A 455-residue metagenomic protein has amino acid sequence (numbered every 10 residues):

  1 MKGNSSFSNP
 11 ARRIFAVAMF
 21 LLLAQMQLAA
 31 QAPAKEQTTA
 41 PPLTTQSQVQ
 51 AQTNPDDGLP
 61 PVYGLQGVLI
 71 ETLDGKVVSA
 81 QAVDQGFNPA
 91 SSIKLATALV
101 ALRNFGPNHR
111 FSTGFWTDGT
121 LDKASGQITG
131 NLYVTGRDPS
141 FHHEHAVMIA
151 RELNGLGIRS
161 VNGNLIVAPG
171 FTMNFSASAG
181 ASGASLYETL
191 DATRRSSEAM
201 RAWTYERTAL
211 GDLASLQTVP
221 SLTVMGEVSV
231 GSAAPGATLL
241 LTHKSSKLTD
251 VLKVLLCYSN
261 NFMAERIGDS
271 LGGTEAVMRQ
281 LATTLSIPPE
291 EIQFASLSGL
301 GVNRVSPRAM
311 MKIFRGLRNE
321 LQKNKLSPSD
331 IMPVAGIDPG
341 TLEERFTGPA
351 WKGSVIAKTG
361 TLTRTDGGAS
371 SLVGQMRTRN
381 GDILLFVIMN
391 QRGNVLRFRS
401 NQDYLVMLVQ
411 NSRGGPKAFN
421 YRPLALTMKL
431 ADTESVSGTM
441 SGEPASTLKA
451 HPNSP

Functional and structural regions predicted by a protein language model:
G3-F15: Bacterial N-terminal signal peptides that target proteins for export
A16-Q25: Bacterial N-terminal signal peptides
Q31-G86, I149-G155: Beta-lactamase-like hydrolase cores
V78-A80, L271-P455: Small-residue-rich helix-loop
P89-P107, L165, L255, F386: Active-site SXXK
R103-D118, N324-S329: Short, well-structured active-site flanking segments
F111-G183, E188-T189: Active-site-adjacent, His/Asp/Glu-enriched structural segments that form or flank metal-binding and acid/base networks
F171, S178-I331: A small/polar active-site loop signature that marks catalytic segments
